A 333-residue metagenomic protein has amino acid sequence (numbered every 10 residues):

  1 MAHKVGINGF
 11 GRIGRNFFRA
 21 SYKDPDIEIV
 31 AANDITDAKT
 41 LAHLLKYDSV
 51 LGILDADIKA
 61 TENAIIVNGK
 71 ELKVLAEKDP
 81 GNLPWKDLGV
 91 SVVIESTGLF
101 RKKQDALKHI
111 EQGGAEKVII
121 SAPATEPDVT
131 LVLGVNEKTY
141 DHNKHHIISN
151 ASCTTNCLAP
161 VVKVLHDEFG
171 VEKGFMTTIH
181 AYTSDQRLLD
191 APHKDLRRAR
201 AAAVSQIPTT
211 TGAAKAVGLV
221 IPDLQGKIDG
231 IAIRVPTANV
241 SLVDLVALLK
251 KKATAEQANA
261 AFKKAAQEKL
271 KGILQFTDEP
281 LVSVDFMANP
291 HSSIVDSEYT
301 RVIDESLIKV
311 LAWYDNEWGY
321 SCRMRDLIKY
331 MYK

Functional and structural regions predicted by a protein language model:
M1-A199, V302, D326: N-terminal Rossmann-like NAD(P) cofactor-binding subdomain of oxidoreductases, focused on the glycine-rich
F10, G14, K102, A151-T154 (+7 more regions): Generic structural signal for well-ordered, non-membrane alpha-helical segments in soluble metabolic enzymes
G14, F18, L107, A159-H166 (+8 more regions): Predominant activation on well-ordered alpha-helical scaffold segments within soluble catalytic domains
I35-D37, P80, A124-T125, S152-T154 (+6 more regions): Glycine-rich beta-alpha junction loops
I65, L131-L133, I147, L189 (+5 more regions): Short clusters of hydrophobic/aromatic residues that line enzyme substrate/ligand-binding pockets
K144-H145, A201-A203, V240-D244, L307-K309: Short, solvent-exposed beta-strand edge segments and adjacent coil->beta transition regions
D167-A238: Acidic, glycine-rich segments within the central catalytic cores of soluble metabolic enzymes that bind/position
G230, L242, V246-K333: C-terminal active-site/capping subdomain that shapes the small-molecule cofactor and substrate pocket of enzyme
